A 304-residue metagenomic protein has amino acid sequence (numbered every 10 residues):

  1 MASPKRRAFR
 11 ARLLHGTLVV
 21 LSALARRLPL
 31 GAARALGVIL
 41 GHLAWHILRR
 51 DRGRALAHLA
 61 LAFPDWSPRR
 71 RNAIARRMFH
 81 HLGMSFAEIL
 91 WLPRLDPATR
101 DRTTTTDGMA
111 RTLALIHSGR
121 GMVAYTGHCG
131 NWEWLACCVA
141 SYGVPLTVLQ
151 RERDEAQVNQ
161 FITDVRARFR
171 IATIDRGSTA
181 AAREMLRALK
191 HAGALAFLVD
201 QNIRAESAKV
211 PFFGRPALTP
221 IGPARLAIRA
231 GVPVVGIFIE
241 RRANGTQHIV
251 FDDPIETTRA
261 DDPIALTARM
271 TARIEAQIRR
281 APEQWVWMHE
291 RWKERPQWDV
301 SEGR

Functional and structural regions predicted by a protein language model:
M1-T126, F161, R168: Membrane-anchoring hydrophobic helices of lipid-metabolizing enzymes
A2-F9, L13, L28, I47 (+6 more regions): Non-catalytic C-terminal accessory region of glycerolipid acyltransferases and related lyso-lipid remodeling enzymes
V20, R54, A110, W134 (+4 more regions): Short Gly/charged-rich anion-binding patches and loops
G53, E155-A156, A217-P220: Active-site metal-coordination segments of metallo-dependent hydrolases
P68, E155, D175, A260-I264: Flexible, glycine- and charge-enriched loops at secondary-structure boundaries
S118-S178, N202-A208, F212-R215: Catalytic core of membrane glycerolipid acyltransferases/transacylases, capturing the structured, soluble-facing
